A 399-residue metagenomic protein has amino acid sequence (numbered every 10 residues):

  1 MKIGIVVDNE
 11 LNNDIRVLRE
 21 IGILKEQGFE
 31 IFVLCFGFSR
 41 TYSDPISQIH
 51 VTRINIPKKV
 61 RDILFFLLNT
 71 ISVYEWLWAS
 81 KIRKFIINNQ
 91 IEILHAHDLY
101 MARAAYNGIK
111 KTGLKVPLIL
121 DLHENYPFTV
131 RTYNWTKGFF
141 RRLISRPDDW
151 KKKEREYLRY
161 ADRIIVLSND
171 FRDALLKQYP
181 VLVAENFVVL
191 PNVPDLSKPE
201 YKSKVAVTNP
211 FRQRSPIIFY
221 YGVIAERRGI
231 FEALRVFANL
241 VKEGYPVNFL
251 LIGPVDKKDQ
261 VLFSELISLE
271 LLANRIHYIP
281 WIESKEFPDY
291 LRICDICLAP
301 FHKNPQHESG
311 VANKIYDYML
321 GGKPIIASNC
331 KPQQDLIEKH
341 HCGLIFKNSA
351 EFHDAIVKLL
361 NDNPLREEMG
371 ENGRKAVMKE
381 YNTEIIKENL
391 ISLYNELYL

Functional and structural regions predicted by a protein language model:
N13-Q27, K314-I315, L390: Short amphipathic alpha-helix
L77-I87, K110-K111, Y126-F128, R141-V166: Membrane-proximal helix-turn-helix segments that form the acceptor-binding/catalytic region of lipid-linked
I165, P210-F237, F249-L250: Conserved donor-binding/catalytic core segment of Leloir-type glycosyltransferases
D170, V193: Carbohydrate-associated surface elements
S215, G253, Q260-D289: Nucleotide-activated donor-binding/catalytic signature segment of Leloir-type glycosyltransferases, i.e., the conserved
I296-A299, D317-A327: Short hydrophobic beta-strand element within catalytic cores of glycosyltransferases and related nucleotide-activated
K339-A350, K358-P364: Conserved acidic donor-binding segment of nucleotide-sugar-dependent glycosyltransferases
K358, L365-E380, I386-S392: A short, well-ordered alpha-helix in the C-terminal region of glycosyltransferases
